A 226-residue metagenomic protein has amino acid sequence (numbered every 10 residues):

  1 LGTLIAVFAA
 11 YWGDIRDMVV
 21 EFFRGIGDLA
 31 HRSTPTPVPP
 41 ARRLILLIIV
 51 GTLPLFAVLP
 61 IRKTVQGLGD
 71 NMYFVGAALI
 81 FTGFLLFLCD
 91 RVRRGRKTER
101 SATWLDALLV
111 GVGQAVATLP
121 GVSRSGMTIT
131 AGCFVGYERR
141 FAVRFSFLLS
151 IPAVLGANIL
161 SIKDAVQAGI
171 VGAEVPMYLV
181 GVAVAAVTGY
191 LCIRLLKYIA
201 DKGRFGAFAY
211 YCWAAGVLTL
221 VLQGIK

Functional and structural regions predicted by a protein language model:
L1-K226: Multi-pass membrane proteins that catalyze or facilitate reactions on polyprenyl-/lipid-phosphate substrates and their
